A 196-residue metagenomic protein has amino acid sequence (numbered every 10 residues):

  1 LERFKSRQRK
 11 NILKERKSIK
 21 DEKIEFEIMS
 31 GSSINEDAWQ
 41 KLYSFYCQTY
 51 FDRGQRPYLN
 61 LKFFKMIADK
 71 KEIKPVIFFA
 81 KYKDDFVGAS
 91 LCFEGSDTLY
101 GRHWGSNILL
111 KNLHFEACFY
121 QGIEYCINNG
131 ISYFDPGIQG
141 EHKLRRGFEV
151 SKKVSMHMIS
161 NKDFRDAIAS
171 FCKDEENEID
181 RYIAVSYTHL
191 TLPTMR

Functional and structural regions predicted by a protein language model:
L1-L110: A conserved beta-strand-loop-helix scaffold within acyl/acetyltransferase catalytic domains
F4, Q8, K23, Y46-G54 (+5 more regions): A generic secondary-structure signal for well-formed alpha-helical elements
M66-I67, E149-K152, R165-A169: Short low-complexity, flexible loop/linker segments enriched in glycine and/or proline with clustered acidic
K70-K71, K153-S155, S170-C172, E178: Short alpha-helix boundary/capping motifs
S96-K162: Acyl-donor binding region in acyl/amide transferases
M158-R165, D174-N177: Catalytic-site neighborhood detector that most strongly recognizes the C-terminal catalytic loop/helix of tyrosine
N177-A184: Short Fe-S-cluster ligation motifs
T188-T194: Conserved small/polar residues in nucleotide/adenosyl-binding loops
